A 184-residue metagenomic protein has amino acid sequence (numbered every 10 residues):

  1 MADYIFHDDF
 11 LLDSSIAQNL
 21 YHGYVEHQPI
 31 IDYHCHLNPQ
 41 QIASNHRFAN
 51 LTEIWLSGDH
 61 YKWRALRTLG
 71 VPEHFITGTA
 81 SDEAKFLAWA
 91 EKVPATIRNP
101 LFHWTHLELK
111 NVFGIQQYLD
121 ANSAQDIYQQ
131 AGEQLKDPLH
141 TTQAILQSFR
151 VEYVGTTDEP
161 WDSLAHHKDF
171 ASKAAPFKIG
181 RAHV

Functional and structural regions predicted by a protein language model:
A2-H183: Metal-cofactor-binding active-site regions of metalloenzymes
